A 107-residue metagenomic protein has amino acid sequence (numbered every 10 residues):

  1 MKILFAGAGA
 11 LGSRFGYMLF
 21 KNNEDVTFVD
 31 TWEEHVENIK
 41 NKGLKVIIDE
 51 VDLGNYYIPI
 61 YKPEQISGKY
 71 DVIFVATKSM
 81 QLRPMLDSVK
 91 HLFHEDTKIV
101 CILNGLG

Functional and structural regions predicted by a protein language model:
M1, V26, Y56, V72-V75: Short, flexible active-site loop motifs that bind/organize anionic cofactors or intermediates
M1-I48: NAD(P)+-binding Rossmann beta1-loop-alpha1 motif at the extreme N-terminus of oxidoreductases
N23-D25, Y57, D96: A generic structural signal for alpha->beta connector loops
L44-I60: N-terminal glycine-rich dinucleotide-binding loop that anchors FAD/FMN and/or NAD(P) in oxidoreductases
L53, Y61-G107: Rossmann-like NAD(P)(H) cofactor-binding subdomain of soluble oxidoreductases
